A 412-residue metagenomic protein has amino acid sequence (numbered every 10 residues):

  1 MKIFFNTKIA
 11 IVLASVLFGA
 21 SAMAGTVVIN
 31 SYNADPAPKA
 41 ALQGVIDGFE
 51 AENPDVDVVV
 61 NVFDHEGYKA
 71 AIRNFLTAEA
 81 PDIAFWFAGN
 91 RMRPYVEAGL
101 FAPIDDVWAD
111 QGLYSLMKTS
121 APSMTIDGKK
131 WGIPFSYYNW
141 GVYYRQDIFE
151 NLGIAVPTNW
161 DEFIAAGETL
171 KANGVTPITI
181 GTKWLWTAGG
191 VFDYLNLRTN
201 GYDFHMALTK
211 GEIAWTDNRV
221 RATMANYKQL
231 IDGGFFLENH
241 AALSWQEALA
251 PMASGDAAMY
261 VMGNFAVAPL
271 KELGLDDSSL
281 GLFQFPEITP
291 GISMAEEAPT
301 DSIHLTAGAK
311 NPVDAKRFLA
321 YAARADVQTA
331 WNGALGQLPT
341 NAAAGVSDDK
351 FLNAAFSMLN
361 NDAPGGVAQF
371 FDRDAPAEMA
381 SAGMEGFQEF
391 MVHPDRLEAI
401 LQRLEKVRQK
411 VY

Functional and structural regions predicted by a protein language model:
G44, G48-M117, S123-T125, D147-T158 (+6 more regions): Extracytoplasmic "Venus flytrap"/periplasmic binding protein-like
D47, A51-E52, N151-L152, A225 (+4 more regions): Extracytoplasmic/periplasmic substrate-recognition and gating elements
G48-E52, D57, E150, N361-Y412: Conserved C-terminal helix/tail region of periplasmic/extracytoplasmic solute-binding proteins
P81-D82, G112-I148, T176-I180, I292-A295 (+1 more regions): A structural signal for short loop-to-beta-strand junctions that line the ligand-binding cleft of periplasmic/secreted
F87-W140, I164, V191-D193, R219 (+2 more regions): Hinge/lid segment of periplasmic solute-binding proteins
T119-P122, F283-Q284, N332-A382, E389: Long, aromatic- and glycine/proline-rich binding clefts that accommodate carbohydrate-like moieties
W131-F135, W140, I164-I213, A257: Extracytoplasmic/periplasmic solute-binding protein
G167-T169, K210-H240: Glycine-centered hinge/linker elements that transmit conformational signals in sensory and ligand-binding systems
